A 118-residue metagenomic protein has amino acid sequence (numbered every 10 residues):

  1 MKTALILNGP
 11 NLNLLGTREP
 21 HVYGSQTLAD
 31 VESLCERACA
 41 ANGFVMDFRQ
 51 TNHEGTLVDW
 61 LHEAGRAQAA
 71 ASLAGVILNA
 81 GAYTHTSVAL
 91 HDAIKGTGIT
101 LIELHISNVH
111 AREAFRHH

Functional and structural regions predicted by a protein language model:
M1-A4: Extreme N-terminal starter segment of soluble prokaryotic enzymes
L15-A29: Glycine- and acidic-residue-enriched helix-capping/strand-helix junction motifs
V45-G55: Short beta->alpha junction loops
T56-W60, T86: Short acidic active-site motifs
A64-V76: Short acidic/histidine-rich motifs immediately flanking catalytic phosphotransfer sites in two-component signaling
A80: Glycine-rich, N-terminal phosphate-binding loop of Rossmann-like dinucleotide-binding domains
Y83, V88-H118: Flexible, gly/pro- and Lys/Arg-enriched active-site loops
